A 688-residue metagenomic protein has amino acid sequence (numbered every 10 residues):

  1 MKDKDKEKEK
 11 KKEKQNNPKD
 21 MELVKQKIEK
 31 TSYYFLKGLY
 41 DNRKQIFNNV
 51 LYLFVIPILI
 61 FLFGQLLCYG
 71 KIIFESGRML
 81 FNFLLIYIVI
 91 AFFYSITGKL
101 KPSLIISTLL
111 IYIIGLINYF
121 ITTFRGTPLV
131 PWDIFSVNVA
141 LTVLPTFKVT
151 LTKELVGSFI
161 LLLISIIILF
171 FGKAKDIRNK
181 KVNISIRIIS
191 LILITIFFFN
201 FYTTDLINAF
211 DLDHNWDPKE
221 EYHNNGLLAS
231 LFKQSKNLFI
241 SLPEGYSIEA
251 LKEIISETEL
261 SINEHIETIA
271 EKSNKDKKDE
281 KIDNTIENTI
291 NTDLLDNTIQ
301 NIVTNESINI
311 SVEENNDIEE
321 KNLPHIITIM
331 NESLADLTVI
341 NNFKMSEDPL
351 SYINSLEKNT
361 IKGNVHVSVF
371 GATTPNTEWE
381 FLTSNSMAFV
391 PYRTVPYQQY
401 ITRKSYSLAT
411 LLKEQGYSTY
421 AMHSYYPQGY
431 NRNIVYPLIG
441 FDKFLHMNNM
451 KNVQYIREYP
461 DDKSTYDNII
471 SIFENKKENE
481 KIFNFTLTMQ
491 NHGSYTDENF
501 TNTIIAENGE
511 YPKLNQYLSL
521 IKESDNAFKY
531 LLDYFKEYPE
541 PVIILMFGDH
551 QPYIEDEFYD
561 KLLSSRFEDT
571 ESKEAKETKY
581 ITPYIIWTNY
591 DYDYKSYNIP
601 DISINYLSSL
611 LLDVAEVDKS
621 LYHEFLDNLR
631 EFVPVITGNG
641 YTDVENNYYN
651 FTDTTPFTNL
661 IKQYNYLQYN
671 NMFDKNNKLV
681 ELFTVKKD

Functional and structural regions predicted by a protein language model:
M1-F47, A174-K181, D276-D279, E313-E314 (+2 more regions): Short, Lys/Arg-enriched, disordered terminal segments
D3, K19-F232, K278, I282 (+1 more regions): Transmembrane and membrane-interface helices of multi-pass, inner-membrane envelope-modifying transferases
F63, A140, L231, S235 (+6 more regions): Generic structural signal of hydrophobic/aromatic residues within well-ordered alpha-helices of folded domains
R125, D133-T142, K153-G157, Q234-N237 (+3 more regions): Short alpha-helical interface patches
I134-V137, N224-L228, E244, I248 (+3 more regions): Alpha-helix initiation and N-capping motif
E154-G157, Y246-K275, M345-P349, N359 (+2 more regions): Extended hydrophobic/aromatic-rich secondary-structure runs
N200-T328: Membrane-interface segments at or immediately adjacent to transmembrane helices that form the boundary between
D283, N291, L295-D296, Q300-P324 (+1 more regions): Solvent-exposed soluble domains appended to multi-pass membrane proteins
